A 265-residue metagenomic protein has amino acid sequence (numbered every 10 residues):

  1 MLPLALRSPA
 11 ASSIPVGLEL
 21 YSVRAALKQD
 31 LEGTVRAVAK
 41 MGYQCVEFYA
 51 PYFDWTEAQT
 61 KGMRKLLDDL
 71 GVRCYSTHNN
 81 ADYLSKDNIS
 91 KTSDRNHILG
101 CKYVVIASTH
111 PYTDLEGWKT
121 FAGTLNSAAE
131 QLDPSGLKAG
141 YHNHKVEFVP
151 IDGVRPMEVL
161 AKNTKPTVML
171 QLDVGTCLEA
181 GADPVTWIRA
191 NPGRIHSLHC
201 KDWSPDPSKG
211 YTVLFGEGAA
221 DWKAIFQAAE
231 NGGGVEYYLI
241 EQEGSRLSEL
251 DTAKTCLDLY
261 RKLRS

Functional and structural regions predicted by a protein language model:
M1-Y103, L257-S265: N-terminal pre-domain/capping segments
P3-A5, C45, Y52, L70-S76 (+2 more regions): Active-site acidic/histidine proton-transfer and metal-coordination neighborhood in alpha/beta enzyme cores
P9-G17, V23-A39, I151-L172, T176-S265: Histidine-acidic metal/acid-base catalytic patches
Y21-V23, Y49-F53, N79-D82, S108-P111 (+5 more regions): Active-site beta-loop-alpha junctions enriched in small/polar residues
